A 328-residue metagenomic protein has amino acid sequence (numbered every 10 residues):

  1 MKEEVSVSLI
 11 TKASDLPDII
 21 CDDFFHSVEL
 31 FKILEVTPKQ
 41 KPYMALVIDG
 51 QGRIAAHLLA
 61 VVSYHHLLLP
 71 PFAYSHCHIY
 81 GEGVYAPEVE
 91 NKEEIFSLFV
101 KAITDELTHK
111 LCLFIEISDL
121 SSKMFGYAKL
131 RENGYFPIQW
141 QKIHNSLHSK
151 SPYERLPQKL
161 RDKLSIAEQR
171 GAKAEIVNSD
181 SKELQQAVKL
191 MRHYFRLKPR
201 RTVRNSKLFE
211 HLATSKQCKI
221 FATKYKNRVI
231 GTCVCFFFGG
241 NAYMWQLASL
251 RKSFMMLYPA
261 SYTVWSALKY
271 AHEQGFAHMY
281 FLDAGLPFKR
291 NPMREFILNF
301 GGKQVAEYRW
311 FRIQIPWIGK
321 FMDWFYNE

Functional and structural regions predicted by a protein language model:
M1-E4, V62-S63, A128-P152, F276-E328: Active-site/acyl-donor-binding loops of N-acyltransferases
K2-G52, H57-L67, D119-H144, S151-S253: A conserved beta-strand-loop-helix scaffold within acyl/acetyltransferase catalytic domains
Q40-P42, H109-C112, C218, E273-F276: Short, high-confidence coil segments that cap the C-terminus of an alpha-helix and link into the following beta-strand
V62-E82: Conserved acyl-donor/pantetheine-binding loop and adjacent beta-alpha core of acyl/acetyltransferases and related
S75-D119: A gly/proline- and charged-residue-enriched helix-loop-helix capping module
Y85-V89, L98-K101, E210, Q217-P316: Aromatic (often tryptophan-rich) hydrophobic motifs at membrane interfaces
F114-I117, E175, M279-L282: Short catalytic-loop micro-motif centered on adjacent basic/acidic residues
